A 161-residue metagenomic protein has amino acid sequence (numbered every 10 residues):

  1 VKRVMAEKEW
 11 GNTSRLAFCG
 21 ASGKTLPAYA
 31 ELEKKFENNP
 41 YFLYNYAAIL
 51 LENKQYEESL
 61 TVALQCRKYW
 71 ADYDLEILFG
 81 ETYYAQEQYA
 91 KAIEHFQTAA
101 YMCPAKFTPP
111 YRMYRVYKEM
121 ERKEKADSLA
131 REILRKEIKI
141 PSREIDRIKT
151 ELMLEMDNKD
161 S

Functional and structural regions predicted by a protein language model:
V1-G20, Y41: Hydrophobic alpha-helical transmembrane segments in integral membrane proteins
W10, Y41-N45, D74-F79, T108-R112 (+1 more regions): Alpha-solenoid helical repeat scaffolds
Y29-A30, A63, F96, A130: Hydrophobic/aromatic packing residues within the alpha-helices of TPR/SEL1-like helical repeat arrays
E33-K34, L64-K68, T98-Y101, R135: Conserved structural position within tetratricopeptide repeats
E37-N38, W70-A71, P104, I138: Short coil turns that delineate tetratricopeptide repeat
